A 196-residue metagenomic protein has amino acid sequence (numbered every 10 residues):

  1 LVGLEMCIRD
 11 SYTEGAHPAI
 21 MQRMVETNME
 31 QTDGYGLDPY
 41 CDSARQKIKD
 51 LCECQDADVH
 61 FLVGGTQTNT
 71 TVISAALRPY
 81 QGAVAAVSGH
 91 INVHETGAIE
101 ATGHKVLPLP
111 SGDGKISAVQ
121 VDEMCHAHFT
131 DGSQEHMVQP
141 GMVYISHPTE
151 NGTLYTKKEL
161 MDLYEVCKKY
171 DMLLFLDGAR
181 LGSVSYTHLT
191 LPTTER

Functional and structural regions predicted by a protein language model:
L1-G3, H188-R196: Single conserved hydrophobic/aromatic residue that forms the stacking wall/gate of nucleotide- or nucleobase-binding
M6-C7: Active-site loops and adjacent core secondary-structure elements that bind or stabilize anionic groups
H17-G65, V87-N92, A98: Conserved N-terminal alpha-helix of the aminotransferase class I/II PLP-enzyme fold
D56-L77, L107-G114: Conserved core of the PLP fold type I
V59-V63, A85-A86, I145, L174-G178: General beta-strand structural signal in soluble alpha/beta enzymes
A75-V93, D122: Conserved PLP-anchoring active-site segment centered on the Schiff-base-forming lysine
G103-G141, I145-E150, Y155-D162: PLP-dependent aminotransferase-class I/II
Y155-Y186: Catalytic PLP-binding core of fold-type I/II PLP enzymes
